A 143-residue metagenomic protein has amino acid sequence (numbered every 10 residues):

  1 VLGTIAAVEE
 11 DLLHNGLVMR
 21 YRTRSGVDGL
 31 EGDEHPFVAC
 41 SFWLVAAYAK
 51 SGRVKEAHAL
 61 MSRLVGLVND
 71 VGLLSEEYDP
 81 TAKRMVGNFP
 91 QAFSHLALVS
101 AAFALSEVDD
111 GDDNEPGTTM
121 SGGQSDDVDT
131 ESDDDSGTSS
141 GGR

Functional and structural regions predicted by a protein language model:
V1-F37, A59-D110, E115-T119, G123-S132 (+1 more regions): Extended glycan-interaction surfaces of carbohydrate-active proteins
T138-S140: Intrinsically disordered, low-complexity regions enriched in serine, threonine, proline and polar/charged residues
